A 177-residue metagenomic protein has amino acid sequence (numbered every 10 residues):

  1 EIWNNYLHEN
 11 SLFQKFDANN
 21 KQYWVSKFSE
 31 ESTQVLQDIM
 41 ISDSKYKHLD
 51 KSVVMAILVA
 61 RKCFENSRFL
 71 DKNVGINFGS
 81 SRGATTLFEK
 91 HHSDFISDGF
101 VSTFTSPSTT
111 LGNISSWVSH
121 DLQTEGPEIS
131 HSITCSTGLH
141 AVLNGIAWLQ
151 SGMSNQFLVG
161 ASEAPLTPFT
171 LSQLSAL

Functional and structural regions predicted by a protein language model:
E1-P127, A147, A176-L177: Conserved "HGTGT" condensation-loop signature of ketosynthase/thiolase-family condensing enzymes that catalyze
Q22, C135, P165-L166: Short secondary-structure capping/turn micro-motifs that flank functional sites
G75-S80, S132, F157-E163: Short beta-strand segments
P127-I133: Short loop-beta-helix segment that forms the pyridoxal 5′-phosphate
G138: Short conserved active-site loop signatures built around small residues
A141: Active-site histidine-anchored catalytic micro-motif
N144-W148, G152: Short helices/loops that flank or line small-molecule/ion binding pockets
M153-L177: Acyl-CoA/ACP chain-elongation machinery
